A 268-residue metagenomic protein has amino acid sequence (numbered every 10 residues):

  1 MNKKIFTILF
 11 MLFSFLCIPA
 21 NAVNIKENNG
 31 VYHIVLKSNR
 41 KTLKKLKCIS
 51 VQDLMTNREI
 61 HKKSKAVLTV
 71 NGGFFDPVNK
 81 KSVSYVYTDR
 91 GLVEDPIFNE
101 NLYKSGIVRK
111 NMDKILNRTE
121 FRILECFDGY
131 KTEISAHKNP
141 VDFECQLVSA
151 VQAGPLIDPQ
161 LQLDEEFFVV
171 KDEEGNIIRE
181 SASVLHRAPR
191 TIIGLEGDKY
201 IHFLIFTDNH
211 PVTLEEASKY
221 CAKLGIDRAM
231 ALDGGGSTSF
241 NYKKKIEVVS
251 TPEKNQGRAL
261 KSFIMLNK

Functional and structural regions predicted by a protein language model:
N2-A20: Classical Sec-dependent N-terminal signal peptides that target proteins to the secretory pathway
I18-K268: Gly/Ser/Thr/Pro-rich low-complexity, intrinsically disordered segments
